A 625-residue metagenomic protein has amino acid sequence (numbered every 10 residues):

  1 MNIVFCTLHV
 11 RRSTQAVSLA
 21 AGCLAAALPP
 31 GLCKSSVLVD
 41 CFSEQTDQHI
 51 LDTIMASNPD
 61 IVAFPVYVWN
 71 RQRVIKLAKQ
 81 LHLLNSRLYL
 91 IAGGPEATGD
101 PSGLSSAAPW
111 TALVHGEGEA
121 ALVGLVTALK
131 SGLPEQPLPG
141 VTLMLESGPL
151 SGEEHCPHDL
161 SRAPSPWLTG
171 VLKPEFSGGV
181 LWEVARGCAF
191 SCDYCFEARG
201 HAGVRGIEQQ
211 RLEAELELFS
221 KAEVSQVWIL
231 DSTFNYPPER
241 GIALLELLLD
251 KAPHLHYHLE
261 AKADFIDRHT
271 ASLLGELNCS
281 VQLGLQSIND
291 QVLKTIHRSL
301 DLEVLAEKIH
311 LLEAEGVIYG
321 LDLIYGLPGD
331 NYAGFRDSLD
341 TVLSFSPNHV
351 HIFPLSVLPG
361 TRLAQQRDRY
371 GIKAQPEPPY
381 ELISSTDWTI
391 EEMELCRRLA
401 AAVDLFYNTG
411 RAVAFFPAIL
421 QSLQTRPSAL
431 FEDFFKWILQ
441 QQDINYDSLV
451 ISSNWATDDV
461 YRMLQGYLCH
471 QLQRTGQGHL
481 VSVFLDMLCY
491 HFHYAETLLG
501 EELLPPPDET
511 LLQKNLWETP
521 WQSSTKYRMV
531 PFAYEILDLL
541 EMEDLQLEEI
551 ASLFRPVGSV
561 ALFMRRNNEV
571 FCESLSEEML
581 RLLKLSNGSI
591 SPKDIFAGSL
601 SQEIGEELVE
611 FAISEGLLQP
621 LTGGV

Functional and structural regions predicted by a protein language model:
M1-V4, L138, T142-V184, P620 (+1 more regions): N-terminal [4Fe-4S]-dependent radical SAM core
N2-V10, A20, A25, T142-L145 (+1 more regions): C-terminal accessory regions of radical SAM enzymes
V10-L19, V66-R71: A short, glycine/small-residue-rich beta-strand->loop->alpha-helix junction that serves as a flexible
A27, L32-E154: Glycine-rich beta-alpha loop elements in corrinoid/cobalamin-binding modules across cobalamin-dependent enzymes
V39, I61-A63, I91, E213 (+4 more regions): Conserved C-terminal portion of the radical SAM core fold that forms the substrate/S-adenosylmethionine-binding
S161, S165-A314, I318: Radical SAM [4Fe-4S] cluster-binding motif and immediate context
N445-E569: Hydrophobic packing positions characteristic of elongated beta-solenoid/beta-helix-type spike/fiber shafts
V483-P507, N568-V625: Long, charge-rich, low-complexity alpha-helical segments
